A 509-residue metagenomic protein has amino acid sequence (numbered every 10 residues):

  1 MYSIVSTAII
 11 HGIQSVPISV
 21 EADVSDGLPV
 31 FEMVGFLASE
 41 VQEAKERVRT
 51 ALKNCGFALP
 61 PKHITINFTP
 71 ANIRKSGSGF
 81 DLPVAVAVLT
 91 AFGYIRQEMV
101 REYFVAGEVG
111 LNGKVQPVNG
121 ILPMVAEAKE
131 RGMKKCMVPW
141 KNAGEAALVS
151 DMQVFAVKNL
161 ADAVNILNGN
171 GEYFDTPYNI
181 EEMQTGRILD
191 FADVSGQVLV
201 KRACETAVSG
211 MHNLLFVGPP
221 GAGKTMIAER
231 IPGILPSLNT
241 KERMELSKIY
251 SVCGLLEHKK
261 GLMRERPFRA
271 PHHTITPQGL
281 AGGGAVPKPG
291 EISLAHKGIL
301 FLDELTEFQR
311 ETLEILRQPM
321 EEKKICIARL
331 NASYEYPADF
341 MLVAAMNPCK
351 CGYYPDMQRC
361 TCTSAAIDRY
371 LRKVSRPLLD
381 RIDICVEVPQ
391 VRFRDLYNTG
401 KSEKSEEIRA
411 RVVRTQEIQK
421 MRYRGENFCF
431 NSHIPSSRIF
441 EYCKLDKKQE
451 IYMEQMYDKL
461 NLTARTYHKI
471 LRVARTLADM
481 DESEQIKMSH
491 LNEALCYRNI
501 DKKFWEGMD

Functional and structural regions predicted by a protein language model:
M1-L215, P219-T225, M263, A328 (+2 more regions): Peripheral, non-AAA+ core regions of ATP-driven protein-machinery
I18-V24, L280, D383-V386: Short beta-strand elements
L37-K45, P60, N67-G77, P287 (+1 more regions): Basic, amphipathic alpha-helical bundle interface domains used for macromolecular binding and assembly
N112, L302-Q309, G352: Catalytic P-loop NTPase motifs of RecA-like helicase/translocase cores
N168-T206, G210, S237-I292: P-loop NTPase nucleotide-binding/switch module
F216-E257, E322: Walker A/P-loop
K297, D303-E304, I315: Walker B catalytic acidic pair
